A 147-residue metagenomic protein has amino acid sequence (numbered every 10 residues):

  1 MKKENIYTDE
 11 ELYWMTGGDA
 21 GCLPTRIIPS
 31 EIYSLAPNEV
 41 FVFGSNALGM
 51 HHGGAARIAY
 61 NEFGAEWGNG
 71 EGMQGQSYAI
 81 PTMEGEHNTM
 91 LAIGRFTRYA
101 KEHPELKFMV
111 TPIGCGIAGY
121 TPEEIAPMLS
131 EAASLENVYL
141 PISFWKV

Functional and structural regions predicted by a protein language model:
K2-V147: Macrodomain-like recognition of ADP-ribose-binding/processing modules
